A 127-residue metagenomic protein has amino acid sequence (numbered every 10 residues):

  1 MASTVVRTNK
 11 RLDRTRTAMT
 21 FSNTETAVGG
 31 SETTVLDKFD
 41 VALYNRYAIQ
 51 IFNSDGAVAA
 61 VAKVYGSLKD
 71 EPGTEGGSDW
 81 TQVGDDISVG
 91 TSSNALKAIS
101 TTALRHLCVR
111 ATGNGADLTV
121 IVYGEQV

Functional and structural regions predicted by a protein language model:
M1-T20, E125-V127: Short, intrinsically disordered N-terminal pre-domain segments
A18-V41, S54-K63, E75, V89-L96 (+1 more regions): Surface-exposed ligand/attachment interfaces on beta-rich extracellular proteins
Y44-I51, I99-L118: Noncatalytic modules at the cell exterior or secretory-pathway interfaces, chiefly beta-strand-rich lectin/adhesion
N53, G66-D70, G124-Q126: Residue-level signal for short segments within beta-strands and strand-turn junctions of well-structured beta-sheet
A59-S78, H106-C108: Short beta-strand segments and strand-loop junctions that repeat across beta-rich extracellular domains
Q82-V83: Residue-level detector of beta-propeller blades
D117-V127: Exposed low-complexity, polar/acidic, P/S/T/G-rich flexible segments that act as propeptides, protease-susceptible
